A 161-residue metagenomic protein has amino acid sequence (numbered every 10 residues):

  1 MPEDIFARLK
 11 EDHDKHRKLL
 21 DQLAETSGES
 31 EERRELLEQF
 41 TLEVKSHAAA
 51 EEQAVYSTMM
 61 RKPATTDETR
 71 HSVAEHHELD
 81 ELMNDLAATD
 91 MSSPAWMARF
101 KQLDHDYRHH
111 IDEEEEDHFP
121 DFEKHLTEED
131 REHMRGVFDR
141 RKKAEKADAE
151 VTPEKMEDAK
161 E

Functional and structural regions predicted by a protein language model:
M1-E161: Small-residue-biased structural context
